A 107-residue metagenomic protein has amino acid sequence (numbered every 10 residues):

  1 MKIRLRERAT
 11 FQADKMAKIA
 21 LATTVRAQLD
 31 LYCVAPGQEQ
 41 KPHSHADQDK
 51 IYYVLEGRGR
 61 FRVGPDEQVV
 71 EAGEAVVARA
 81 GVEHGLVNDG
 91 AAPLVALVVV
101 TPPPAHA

Functional and structural regions predicted by a protein language model:
M1-A27, K41, V76-V77, A107: A short, N-terminal "cap"/entry segment at the start of jelly-roll beta-barrel domains of the cupin/DSBH fold
A20, L29-C33, I51, A75-V77 (+1 more regions): Conserved hydrophobic/aromatic beta-strand scaffold that supports enzyme active sites
D30-H45: Conserved short histidine dyad/triad with adjacent acidic residue
E39-K41, G57-V63: Short beta-strand segments in beta-sandwich/barrel cores
D49, Y53-G59: Glycine- and acidic-residue-biased ligand/ion/polar-headgroup-sensing regions
D66-A80: Short acidic-glycine-tyrosine-enriched beta hairpin
A80-A105: Ligand-binding loop in jelly-roll beta-barrel domains
